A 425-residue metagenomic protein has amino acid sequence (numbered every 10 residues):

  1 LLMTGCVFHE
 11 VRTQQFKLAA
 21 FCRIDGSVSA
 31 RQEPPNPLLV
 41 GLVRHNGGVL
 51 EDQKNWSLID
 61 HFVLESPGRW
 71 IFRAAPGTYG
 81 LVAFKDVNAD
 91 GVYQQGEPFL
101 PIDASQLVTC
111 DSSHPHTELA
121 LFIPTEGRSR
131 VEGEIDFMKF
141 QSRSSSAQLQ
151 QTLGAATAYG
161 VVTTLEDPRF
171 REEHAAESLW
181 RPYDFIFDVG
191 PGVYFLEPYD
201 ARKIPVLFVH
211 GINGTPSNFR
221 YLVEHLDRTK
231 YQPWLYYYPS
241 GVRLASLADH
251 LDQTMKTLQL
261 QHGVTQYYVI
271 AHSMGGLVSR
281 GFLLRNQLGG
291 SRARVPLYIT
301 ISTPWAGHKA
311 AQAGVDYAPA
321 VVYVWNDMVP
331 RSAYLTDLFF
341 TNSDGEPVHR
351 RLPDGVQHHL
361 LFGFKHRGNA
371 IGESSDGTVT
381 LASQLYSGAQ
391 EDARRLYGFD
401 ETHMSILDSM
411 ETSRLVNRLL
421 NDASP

Functional and structural regions predicted by a protein language model:
L1-T4: Sec-dependent bacterial lipoprotein signal peptides
C6-H9, F21, A30-E33, P37-G48 (+6 more regions): Flexible, membrane-associating and regulatory peripheral segments of lipid-active enzymes
Q14-S27: Contiguous beta-strand segments within globular domains
P34, A74-A75, P198-A201, D227 (+5 more regions): Extracellular/periplasmic catalytic domains that process cell-envelope and extracellular macromolecules
Q141-T157, L283-P425: Helical cap/lid subdomain of alpha/beta-hydrolase-fold lipid enzymes that gates access to the catalytic pocket
P198-Y267: Active-site catalytic motif of lipid deacylating hydrolases and related acyltransferases
Y221, R280-R285: Active-site signature of alpha/beta-hydrolase-fold catalytic machinery across serine- and Asp/Cys-nucleophile hydrolases
I270-A271, G275-S279, S302: Gly/Ala-rich beta-loop-alpha elbow adjacent to hydrolase catalytic centers
